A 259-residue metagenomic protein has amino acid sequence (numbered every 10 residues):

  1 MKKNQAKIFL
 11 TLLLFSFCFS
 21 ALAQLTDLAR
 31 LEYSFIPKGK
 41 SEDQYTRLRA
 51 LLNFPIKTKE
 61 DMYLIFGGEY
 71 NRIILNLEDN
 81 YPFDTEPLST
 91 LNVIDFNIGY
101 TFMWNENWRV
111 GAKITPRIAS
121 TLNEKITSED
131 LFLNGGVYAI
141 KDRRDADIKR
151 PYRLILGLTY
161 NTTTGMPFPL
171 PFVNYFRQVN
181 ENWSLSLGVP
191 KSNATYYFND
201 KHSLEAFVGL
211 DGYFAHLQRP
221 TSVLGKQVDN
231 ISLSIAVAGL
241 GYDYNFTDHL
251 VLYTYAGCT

Functional and structural regions predicted by a protein language model:
A23-N80: Short glycine/proline- and aromatic-enriched beta-strand/turn motifs that initiate or cap beta-hairpins
A29-L31, L64-G68, A112-I114, L154-L156 (+3 more regions): Membrane-embedded beta-strand positions of outer-membrane beta-barrel proteins
Y33-G39, G68-N76, F102, P116-L122 (+6 more regions): Transmembrane beta-strands of outer-membrane beta-barrel pores
G39-Y45, N123-E129, Y160-P169, N182-F198: Solvent-exposed loop/turn segments connecting transmembrane beta-strands in outer-membrane beta-barrel proteins
Q44-L48, L88-I94, T127-G135, P167-P171 (+2 more regions): Residues that define the transmembrane beta-barrel architecture of outer-membrane proteins
A50-F54, F96-F102, G135-K141, L158 (+3 more regions): Residues on the lipid-exposed face of transmembrane beta-strands in outer-membrane beta-barrel proteins
T58-I65, N107-V110, R144-L154, N182-L185 (+3 more regions): Repeated loop/turn-to-beta-strand initiation elements of outer-membrane beta-barrel proteins
G68-I94, F102, P190-T259: Outer-membrane beta-barrel translocator/channel fold
